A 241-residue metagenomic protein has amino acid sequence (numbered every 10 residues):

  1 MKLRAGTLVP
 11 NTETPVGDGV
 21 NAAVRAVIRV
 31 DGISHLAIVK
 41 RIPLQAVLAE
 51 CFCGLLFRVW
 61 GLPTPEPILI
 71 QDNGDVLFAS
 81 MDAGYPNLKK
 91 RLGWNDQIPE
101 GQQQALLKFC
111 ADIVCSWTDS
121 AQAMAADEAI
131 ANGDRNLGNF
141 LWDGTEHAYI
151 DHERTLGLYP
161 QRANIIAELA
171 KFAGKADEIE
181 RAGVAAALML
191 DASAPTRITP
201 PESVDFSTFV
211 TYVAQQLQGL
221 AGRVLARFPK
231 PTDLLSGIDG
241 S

Functional and structural regions predicted by a protein language model:
M1-N95, E100, D127-N132: Conserved ATP-binding subdomain of kinase catalytic cores across diverse folds
L3-A5, S34-R41, F57, G101-D112 (+5 more regions): Residue-level signal for well-ordered alpha-helical segments
I33, C53, E66, D119 (+3 more regions): Catalytic cores of nucleotide-sugar-dependent glycosyltransferases that transfer UDP/GDP/TDP-activated
I68-D72, C110-V114, D177-V184: Short C-terminal domain-edge/linker segments immediately following a structured domain
Q71, R91-L106, A163-A173: Short, surface-exposed, charge-dense and proline/glycine-enriched linear segments
F78-S80, K89, G93, M124-L137 (+1 more regions): A broadly tuned preference for mixed-charge, low-complexity surface segments
Q102-Q161: Conserved kinase catalytic-core segment
D143-S241: C-terminal catalytic region of ATP-dependent kinase domains
